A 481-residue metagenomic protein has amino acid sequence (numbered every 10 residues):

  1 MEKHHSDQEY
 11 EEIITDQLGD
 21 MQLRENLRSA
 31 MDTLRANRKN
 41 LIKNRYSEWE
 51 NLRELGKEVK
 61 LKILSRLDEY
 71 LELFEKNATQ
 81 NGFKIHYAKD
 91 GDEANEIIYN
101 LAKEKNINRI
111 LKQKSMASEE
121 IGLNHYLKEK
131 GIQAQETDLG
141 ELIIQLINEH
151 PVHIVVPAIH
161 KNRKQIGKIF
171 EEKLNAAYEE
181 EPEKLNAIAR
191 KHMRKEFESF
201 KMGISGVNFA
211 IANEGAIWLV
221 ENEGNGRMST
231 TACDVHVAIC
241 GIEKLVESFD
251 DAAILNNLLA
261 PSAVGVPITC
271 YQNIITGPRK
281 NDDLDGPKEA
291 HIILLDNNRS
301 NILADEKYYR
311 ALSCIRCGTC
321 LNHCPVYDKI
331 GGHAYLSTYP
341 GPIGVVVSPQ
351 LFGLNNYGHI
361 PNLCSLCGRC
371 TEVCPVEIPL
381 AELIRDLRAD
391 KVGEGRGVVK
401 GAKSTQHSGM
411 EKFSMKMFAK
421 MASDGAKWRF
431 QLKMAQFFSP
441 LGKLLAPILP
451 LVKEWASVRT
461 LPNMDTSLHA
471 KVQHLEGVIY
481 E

Functional and structural regions predicted by a protein language model:
M1-K307: The feature marks the mature, well-folded catalytic cores of soluble enzymes
S6-L34, K403, M410-E481: Intrinsic disorder at enzyme termini
D90, C320, P379-L380: Helix N-cap / loop-to-helix initiation motif
E93, T269-D282, R316, Y327-G331 (+3 more regions): A glycine-rich phosphate-binding loop feature that marks nucleotide/adenosyl-phosphate handling sites
N124, D250-A253, G318, A381-I384 (+2 more regions): Predominant activation on well-ordered alpha-helical scaffold segments within soluble catalytic domains
D282-A311, Y327-A446: Ferredoxin-type iron-sulfur electron-transfer modules in oxidoreductases and energy-metabolism complexes
L312-T319: Conserved, hydrophobic alpha-helical core segments of structured domains
